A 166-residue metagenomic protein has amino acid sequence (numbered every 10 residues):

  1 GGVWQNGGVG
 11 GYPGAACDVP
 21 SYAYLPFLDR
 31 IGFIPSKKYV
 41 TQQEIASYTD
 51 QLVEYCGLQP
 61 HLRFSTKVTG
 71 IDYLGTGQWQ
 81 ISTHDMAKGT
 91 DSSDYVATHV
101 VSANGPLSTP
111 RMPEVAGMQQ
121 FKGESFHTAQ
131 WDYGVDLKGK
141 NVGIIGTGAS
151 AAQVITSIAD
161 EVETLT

Functional and structural regions predicted by a protein language model:
G1-G2, L74: Flexible, glycine-rich beta-alpha linker
G2-Q51: Glycine-rich active-site loop/strand segments that organize a redox cofactor
Q5-A23, K88-S92, A103, T156 (+1 more regions): N-terminal redox-cofactor-binding region of secreted/periplasmic oxidoreductases
R30-P35, T41, I45, N104-E161: Glycine-rich dinucleotide-binding loop and its adjacent helix/turn
S36-L107: Feature captures the FAD/FMN-dependent oxidoreductase FAD-binding
Q59, T66, D160-T166: A Rossmann-like FAD-binding core segment of flavoenzymes
